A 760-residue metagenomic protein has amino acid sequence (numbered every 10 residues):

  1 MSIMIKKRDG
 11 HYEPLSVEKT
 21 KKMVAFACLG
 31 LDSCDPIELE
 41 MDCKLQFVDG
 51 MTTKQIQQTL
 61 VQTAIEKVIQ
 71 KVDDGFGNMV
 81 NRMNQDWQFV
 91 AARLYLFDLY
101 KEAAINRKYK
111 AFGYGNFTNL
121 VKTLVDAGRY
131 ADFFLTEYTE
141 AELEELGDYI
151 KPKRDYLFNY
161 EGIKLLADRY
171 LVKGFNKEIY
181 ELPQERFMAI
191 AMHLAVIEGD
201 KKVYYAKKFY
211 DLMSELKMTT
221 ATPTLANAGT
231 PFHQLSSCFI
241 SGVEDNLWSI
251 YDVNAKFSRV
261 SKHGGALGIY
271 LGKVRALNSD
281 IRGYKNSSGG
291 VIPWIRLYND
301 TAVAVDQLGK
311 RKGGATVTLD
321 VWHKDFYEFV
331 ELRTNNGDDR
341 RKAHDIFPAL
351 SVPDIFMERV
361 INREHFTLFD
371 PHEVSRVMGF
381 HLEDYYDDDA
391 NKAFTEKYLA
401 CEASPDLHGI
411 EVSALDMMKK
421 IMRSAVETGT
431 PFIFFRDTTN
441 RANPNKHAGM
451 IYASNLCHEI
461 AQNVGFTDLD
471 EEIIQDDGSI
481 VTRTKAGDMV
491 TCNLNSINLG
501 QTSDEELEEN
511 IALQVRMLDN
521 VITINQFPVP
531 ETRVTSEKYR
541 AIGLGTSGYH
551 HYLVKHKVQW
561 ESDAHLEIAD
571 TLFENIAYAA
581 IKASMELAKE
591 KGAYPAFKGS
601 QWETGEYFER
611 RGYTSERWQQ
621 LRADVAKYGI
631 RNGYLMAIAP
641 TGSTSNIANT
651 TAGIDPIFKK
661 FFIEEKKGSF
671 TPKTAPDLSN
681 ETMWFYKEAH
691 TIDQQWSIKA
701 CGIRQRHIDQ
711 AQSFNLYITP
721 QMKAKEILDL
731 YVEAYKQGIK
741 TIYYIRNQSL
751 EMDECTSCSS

Functional and structural regions predicted by a protein language model:
M4, H11, C34-M188, Y204-Y210: Core nucleic-acid recognition elements
D42-C43, V61-T63, A91-F97, L212 (+12 more regions): A glycine-rich phosphate-binding loop feature that marks nucleotide/adenosyl-phosphate handling sites
G75-V121, K164, V352, T439-D470 (+6 more regions): Terminal amphipathic helices with adjacent charged low-complexity linkers/tails
F134, T139-K151, D155-L165, L456-N463 (+5 more regions): Catalytic alpha/beta core of large soluble enzyme barrels
V172, E185-K202, A206, Y210-S236 (+9 more regions): Function-dense linear segments that define catalytic or interfacial modules in macromolecule-processing proteins
E178-W248, F394-S424, T428-I433, L572-A623: Gly/Pro-rich turn-and-neighbor structural signature
L212, N254, N510-R533, Q559-T641 (+1 more regions): Internal maturation/activation junctions in enzymes
E331, H344-T428, R436: Polar, glycine-rich mid-to-C-terminal structural blocks that act as macromolecule-binding/assembly scaffolds
